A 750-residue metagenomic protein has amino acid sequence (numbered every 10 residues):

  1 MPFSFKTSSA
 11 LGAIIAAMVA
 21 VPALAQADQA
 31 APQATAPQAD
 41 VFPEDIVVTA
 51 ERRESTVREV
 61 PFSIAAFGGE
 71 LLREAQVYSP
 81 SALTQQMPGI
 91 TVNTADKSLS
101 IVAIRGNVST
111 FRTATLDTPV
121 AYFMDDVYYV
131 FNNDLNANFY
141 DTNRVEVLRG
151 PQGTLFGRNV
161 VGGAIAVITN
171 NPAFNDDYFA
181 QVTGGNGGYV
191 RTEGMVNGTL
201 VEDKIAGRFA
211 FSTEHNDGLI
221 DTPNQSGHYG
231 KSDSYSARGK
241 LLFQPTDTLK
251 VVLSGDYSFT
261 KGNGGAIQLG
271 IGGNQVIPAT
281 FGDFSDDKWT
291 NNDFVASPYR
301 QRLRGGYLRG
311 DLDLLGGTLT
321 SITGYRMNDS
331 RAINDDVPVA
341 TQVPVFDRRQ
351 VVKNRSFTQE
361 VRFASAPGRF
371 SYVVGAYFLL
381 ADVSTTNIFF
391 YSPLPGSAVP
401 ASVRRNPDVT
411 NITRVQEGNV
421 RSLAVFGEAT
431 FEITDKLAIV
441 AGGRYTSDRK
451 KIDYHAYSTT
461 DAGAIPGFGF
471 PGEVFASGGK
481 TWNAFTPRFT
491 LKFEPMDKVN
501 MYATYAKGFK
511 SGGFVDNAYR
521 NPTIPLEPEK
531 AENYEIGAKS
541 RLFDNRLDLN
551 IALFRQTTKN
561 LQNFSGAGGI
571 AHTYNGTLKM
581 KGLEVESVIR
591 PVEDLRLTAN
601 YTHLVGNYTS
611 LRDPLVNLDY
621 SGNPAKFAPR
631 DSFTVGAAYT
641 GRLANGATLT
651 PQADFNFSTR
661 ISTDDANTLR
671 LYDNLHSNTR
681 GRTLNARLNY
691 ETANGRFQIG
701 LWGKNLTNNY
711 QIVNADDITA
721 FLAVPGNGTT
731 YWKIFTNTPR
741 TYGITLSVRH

Functional and structural regions predicted by a protein language model:
M1-A75, S81-M87, D247-T248, G306 (+3 more regions): N-terminal Sec signal peptide and the immediately downstream disordered periplasmic leader that contains the TonB box
Q29, S371-V373, D435, I439 (+3 more regions): Gram-negative outer-membrane beta-barrel transporters
D40-N175, I536: Acidic, small-polar-rich N-terminal luminal/periplasmic segments of exported/outer-membrane proteins
D117-P119, F131, Y140-R149, T154-P223 (+8 more regions): Outer-membrane beta-barrel translocator/receptor signature
A166, A173-N175, T183, G188 (+6 more regions): Periplasmic-side early beta-strands and strand-to-turn transitions of outer-membrane beta-barrels
L242-T246, F363-A364, R369-S371, G375-L379 (+2 more regions): Structural signature of Gram-negative outer-membrane beta-barrels, strongest in the C-terminal barrel of TonB-dependent
Y307-D313, T318-N334, E494, K498-K510 (+3 more regions): Membrane-embedded beta-barrel scaffold of Gram-negative outer-membrane proteins
N656-A666, Y690-H750: C-terminal beta-signal and adjacent terminal beta-strands/loops of Gram-negative outer-membrane beta-barrel proteins
